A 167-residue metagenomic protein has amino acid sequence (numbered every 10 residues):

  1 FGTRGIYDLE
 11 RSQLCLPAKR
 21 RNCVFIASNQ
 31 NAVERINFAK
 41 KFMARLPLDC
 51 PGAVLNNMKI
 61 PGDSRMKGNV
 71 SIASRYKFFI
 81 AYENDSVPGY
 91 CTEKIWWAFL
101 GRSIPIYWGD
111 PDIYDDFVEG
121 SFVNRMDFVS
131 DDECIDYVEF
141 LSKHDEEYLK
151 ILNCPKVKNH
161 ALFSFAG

Functional and structural regions predicted by a protein language model:
F1-A81, D85-G167: Pol beta-like nucleotidyltransferase catalytic core
